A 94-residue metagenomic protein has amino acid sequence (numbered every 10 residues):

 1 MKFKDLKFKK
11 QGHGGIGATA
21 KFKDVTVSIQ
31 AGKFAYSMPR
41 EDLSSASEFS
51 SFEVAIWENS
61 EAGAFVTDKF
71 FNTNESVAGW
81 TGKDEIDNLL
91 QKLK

Functional and structural regions predicted by a protein language model:
M1-K94: Catalytic phosphate/metal-binding cores of nucleic-acid and nucleotide-processing enzymes, i.e., regions that mediate
